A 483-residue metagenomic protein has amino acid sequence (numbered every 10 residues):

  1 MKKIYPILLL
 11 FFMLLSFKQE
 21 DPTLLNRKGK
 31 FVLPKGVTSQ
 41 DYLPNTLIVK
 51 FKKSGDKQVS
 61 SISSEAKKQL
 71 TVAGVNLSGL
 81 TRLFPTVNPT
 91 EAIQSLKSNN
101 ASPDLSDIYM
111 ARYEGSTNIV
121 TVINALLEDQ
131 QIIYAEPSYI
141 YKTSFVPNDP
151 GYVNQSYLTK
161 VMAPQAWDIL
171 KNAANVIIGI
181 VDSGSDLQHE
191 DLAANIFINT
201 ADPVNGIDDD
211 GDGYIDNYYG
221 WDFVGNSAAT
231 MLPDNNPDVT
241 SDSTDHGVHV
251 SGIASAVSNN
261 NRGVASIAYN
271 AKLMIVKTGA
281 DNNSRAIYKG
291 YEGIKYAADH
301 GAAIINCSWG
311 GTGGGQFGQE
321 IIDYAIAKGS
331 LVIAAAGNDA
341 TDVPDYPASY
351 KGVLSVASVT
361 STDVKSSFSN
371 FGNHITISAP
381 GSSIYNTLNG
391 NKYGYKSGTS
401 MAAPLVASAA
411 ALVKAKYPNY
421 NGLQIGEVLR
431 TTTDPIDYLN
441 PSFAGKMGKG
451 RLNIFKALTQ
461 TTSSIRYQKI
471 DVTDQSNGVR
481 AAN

Functional and structural regions predicted by a protein language model:
M1-I4: Positively charged n-region of N-terminal signal peptides that target proteins for export
L14-V87, Y134-T143, M162: Autoinhibitory N-terminal propeptides
D21-L25, V87-T117, T121-I177, S183-N195 (+8 more regions): Protease zymogen maturation seam
L47-K50, Y109-M110, Y134-E136, I177-I180 (+10 more regions): Structural recognition of the beta-strand scaffold that forms the well-ordered cores of secreted hydrolase catalytic
I133, V146-M274, T278-G279, R285 (+3 more regions): Active-site core segment of subtilase-fold serine proteases
Q165-A173, D242-T244, G252, A265-A268 (+7 more regions): Mature extracellular/periplasmic domains of secretome proteins
W221, A228-L232, S241, A265 (+2 more regions): Catalytic-core environment of secreted peptidases
S251-A254, M274-A280, A303-C307, S330 (+5 more regions): Hydrolase catalytic cores
